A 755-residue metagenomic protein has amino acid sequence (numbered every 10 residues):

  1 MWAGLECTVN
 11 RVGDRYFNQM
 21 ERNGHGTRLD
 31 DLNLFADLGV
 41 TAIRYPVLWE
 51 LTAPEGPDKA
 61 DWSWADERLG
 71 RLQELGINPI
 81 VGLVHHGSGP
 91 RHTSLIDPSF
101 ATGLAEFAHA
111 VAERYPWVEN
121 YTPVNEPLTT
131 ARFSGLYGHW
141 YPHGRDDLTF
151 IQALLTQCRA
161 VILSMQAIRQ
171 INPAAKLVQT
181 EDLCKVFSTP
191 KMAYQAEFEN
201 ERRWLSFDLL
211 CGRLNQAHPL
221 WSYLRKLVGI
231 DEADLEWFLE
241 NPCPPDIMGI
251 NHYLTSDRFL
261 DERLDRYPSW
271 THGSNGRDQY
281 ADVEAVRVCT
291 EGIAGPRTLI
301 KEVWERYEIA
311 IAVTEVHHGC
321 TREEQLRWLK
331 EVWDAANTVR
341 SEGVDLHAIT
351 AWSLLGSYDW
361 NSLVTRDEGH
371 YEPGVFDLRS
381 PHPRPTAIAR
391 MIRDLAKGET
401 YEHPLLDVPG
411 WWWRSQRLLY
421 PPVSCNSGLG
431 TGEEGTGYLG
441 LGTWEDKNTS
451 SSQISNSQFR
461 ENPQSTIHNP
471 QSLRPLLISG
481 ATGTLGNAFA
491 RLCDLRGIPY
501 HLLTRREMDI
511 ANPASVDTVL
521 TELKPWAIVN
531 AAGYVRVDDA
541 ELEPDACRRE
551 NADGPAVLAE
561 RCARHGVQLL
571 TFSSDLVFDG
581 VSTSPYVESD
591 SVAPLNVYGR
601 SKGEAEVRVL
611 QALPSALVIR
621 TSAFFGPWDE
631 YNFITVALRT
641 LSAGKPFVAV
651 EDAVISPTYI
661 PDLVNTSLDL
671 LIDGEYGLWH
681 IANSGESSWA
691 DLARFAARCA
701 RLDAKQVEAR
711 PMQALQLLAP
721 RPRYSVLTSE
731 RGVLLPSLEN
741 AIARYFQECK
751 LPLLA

Functional and structural regions predicted by a protein language model:
G26-L48, P242-C243, I247: Catalytic domains of carbohydrate-active enzymes, especially glycoside hydrolases
D66-E324, D334-G430: Active-site region of glycoside hydrolase catalytic domains
G144-L148, Q152, R549-V557, R564 (+2 more regions): Catalytic helix-loop patch of NAD(P)-dependent Rossmann-fold dehydrogenases
S188, A196, V607-I655, D662: NAD(P)-dependent short-chain dehydrogenase/reductase
P475-L495: N-terminal Rossmann NAD(P)H-binding glycine-rich loop of SDR-like oxidoreductase domains
P513-E550: NAD(P)H-binding glycine-rich loop region in Rossmannoid oxidoreductase-like domains and their noncatalytic homologs
K645, T666, D673-L718, R723 (+2 more regions): Mid/C-terminal beta-alpha module of Rossmann-like enzyme folds, strongest in SDR-family dehydrogenases/epimerases
P720-A755: C-terminal amphipathic/interface module of NAD(P)-dependent oxidoreductases and related NAD-binding regulators
